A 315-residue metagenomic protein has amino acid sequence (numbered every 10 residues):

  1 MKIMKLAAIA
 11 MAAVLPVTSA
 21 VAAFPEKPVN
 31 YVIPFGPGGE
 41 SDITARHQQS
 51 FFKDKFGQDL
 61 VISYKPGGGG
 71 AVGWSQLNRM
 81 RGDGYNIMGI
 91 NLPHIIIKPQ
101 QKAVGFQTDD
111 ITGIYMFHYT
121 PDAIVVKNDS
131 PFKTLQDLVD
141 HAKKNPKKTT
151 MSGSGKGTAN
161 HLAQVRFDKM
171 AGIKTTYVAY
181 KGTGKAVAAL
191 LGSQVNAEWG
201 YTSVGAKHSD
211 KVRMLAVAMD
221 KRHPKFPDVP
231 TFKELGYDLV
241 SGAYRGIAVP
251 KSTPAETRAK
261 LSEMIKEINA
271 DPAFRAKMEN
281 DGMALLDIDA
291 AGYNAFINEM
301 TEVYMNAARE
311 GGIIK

Functional and structural regions predicted by a protein language model:
M1-A8: Bacterial N-terminal signal peptides that target proteins for export
A8-P16: Bacterial N-terminal signal peptides
V17-A22: Sec/Tat signal peptide C-region and signal peptidase I cleavage site
A23-D110, K148, K156, K169-W199 (+3 more regions): N-terminal (or domain-start) structured segment
E26-P28, K169-T175, A255-K315: An extracytoplasmic/periplasmic, membrane-proximal ligand-sensing/linker region
G38, L92-P93, K127-F132, G153-T158 (+4 more regions): Short coil/turn segments
F52, Q76-N86, P99-K181, K185 (+1 more regions): Hinge/capping helix and adjacent helix->loop/strand transition within the periplasmic-binding protein
Y119, S203-A270, E299-E302: C-terminal lobe and pocket-closing loops of periplasmic/extracytoplasmic Venus-flytrap solute-binding proteins
